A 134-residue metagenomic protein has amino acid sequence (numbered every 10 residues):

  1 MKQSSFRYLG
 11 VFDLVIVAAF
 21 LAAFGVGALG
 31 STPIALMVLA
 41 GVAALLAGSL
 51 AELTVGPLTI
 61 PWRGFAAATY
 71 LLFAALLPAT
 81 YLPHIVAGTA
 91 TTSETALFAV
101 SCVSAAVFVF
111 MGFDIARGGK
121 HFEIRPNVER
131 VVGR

Functional and structural regions predicted by a protein language model:
M1-P33, L39: N-terminal signal-anchor transmembrane alpha-helix
K2-L14, I60-L71, A116-R134: Cytoplasm-facing juxtamembrane segments at the starts of transmembrane helices in multi-pass membrane proteins
Y8-V15, P33-M37, F65-L72, A96-A106: Alpha-helical transmembrane segments
I16-F24, A44-S49, Y70-Y81, S104-M111: Helical transmembrane-bundle signal
F24-V38, P83-A99: Membrane-helix interface and helix-disruption motif detector
S31-E52: Generic alpha-helical transmembrane segments
L50-I85, T92: Loop-to-transmembrane helix junctions at the membrane interface
G88-R134: Alpha-helical membrane-associated segments of multi-pass integral membrane proteins
